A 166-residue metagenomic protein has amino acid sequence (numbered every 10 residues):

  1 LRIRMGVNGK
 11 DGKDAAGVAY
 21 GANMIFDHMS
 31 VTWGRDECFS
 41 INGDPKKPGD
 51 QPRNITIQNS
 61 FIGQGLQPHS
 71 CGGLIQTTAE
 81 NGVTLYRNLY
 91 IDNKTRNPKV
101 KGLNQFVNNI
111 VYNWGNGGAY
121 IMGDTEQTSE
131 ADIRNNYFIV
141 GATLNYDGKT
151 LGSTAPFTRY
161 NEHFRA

Functional and structural regions predicted by a protein language model:
L1-V7, D14, Y20-D36, P45-I75 (+4 more regions): Right-handed parallel beta-helix
G118-A119, T143-G148: Acidic/polar loop patches that form or flank catalytic/metal-binding clefts of enzymes that bind anionic ligands
N135, G148-T150: Charged/polar, low-hydrophobicity segments characteristic of intrinsically disordered regions and flexible loops
G152-F157: Extended alpha-solenoid helical-repeat scaffolds
